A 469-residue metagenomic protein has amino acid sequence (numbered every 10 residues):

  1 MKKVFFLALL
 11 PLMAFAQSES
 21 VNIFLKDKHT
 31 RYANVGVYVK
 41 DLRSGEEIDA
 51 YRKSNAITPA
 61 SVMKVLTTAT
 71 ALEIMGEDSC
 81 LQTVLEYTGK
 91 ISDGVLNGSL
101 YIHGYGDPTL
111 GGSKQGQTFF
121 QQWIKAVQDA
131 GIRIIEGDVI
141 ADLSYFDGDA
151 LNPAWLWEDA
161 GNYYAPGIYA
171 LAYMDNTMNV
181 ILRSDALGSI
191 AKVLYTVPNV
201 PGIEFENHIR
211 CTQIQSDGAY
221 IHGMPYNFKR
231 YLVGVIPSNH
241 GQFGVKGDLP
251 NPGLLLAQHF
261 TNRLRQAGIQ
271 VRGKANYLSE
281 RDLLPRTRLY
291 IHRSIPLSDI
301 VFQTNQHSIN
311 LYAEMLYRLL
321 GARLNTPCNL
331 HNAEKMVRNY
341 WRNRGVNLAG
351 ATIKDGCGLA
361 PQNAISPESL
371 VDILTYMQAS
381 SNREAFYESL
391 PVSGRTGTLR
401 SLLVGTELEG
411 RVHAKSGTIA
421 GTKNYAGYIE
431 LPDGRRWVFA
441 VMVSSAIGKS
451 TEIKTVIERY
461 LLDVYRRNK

Functional and structural regions predicted by a protein language model:
V4-M13: Sec-dependent N-terminal signal peptides
Q17-A56, W123-G131: Beta-lactamase-like hydrolase cores
N22-L25, I74-L348, R466-K469: Conserved serine DD-peptidase/penicillin-binding transpeptidase domain and beta-lactam-recognizing active-site
V37-V39, T83-L85, A426: Short beta-strand scaffold segments in enzyme catalytic cores
G45, V62-A71, V139, L171 (+6 more regions): Residue-level preference for non-acidic, small/hydrophobic
I48-A50, H307, E314-K469: Small-residue-rich helix-loop
A50-T70, I74: Short active-site loop at a secondary-structure junction that contains or immediately precedes the catalytic residue(s)
N55, G106-P108, S445-I447: A generic structural motif
